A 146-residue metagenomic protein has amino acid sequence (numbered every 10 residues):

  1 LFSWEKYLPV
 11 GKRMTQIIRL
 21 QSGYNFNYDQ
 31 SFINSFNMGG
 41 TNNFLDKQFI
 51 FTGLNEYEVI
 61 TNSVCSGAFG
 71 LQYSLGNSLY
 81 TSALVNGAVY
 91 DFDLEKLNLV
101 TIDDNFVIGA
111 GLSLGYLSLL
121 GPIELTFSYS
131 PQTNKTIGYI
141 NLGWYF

Functional and structural regions predicted by a protein language model:
L1-L75: C-terminal outer-membrane beta-barrel translocator/porin domains of Gram-negative envelope proteins and their
S3, I50-E58, V85-V89, G121-P131: Transmembrane beta-strand segments that form the barrel wall of outer-membrane beta-barrel proteins
G11-Q16, N77-T81, Y116-L125: Repeated loop/turn-to-beta-strand initiation elements of outer-membrane beta-barrel proteins
M14, Q48, T61-C65, D104-A110 (+2 more regions): Residues that define the transmembrane beta-barrel architecture of outer-membrane proteins
I18-S22, F69, T81-V85, L114 (+1 more regions): Membrane-embedded beta-strand positions of outer-membrane beta-barrel proteins
D29-N37, D93-L99, T136-I140: Outer-membrane beta-barrel translocator domains and adjoining extracellular loop/strand segments of Gram-negative
T41-T52, D91-E95, N105, L117-P122: Flexible, solvent-exposed coil segments and beta strand-coil junctions, predominantly the extracellular/periplasmic
L114-L125, K135-F146: Outer-membrane beta-barrel "beta-signal"
